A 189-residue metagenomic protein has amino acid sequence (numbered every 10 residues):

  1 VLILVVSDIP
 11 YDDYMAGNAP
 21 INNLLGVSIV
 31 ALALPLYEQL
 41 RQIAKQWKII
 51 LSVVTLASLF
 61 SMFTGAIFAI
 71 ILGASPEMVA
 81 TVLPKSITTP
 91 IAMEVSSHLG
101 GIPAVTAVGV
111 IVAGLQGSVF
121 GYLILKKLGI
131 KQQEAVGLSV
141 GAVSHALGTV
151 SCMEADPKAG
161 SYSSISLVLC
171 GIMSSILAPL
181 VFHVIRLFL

Functional and structural regions predicted by a protein language model:
V1-P35, K45-V53, A57: Helical membrane-embedded segments and adjacent short helical loop/helix-boundary regions of multi-pass membrane
P20, L40-G65, A107-Q116, L167-M173: Entry/N-cap segments of selected transmembrane alpha helices and their immediately preceding amphipathic helices
L32-K45, G121-L128, G148-A155: C-terminal ends of transmembrane helices
P35-W47, I70-I71, E94-L115, K127 (+1 more regions): Helix-loop-helix hairpins and the membrane-proximal interhelical loops of multi-pass alpha-helical transport proteins
S52-A92, A113-I130: Transmembrane alpha-helices that form the ion-translocation and gating core of multi-pass ion transport proteins
M78-V105, I111-V112, Q116, K131-L169: Alpha-helical membrane segments and immediately flanking helix-loop junctions that form or couple to the substrate/ion
L177-L189: Juxtamembrane boundary at the C-terminal end of a transmembrane helix
